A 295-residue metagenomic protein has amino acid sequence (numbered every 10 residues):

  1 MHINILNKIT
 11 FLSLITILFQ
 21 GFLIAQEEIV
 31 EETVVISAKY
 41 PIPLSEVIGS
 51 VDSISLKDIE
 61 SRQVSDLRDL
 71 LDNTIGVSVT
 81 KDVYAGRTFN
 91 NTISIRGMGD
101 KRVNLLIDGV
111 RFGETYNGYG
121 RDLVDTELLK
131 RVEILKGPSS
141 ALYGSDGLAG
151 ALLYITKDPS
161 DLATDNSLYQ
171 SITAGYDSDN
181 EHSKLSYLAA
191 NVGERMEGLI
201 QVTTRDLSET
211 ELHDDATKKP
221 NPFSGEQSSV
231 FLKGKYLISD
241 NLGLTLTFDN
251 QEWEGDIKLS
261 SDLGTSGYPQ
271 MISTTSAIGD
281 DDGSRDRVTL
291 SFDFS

Functional and structural regions predicted by a protein language model:
E32-S61, T92: N-terminal periplasmic "start-of-domain" segments of outer-membrane beta-barrel proteins
R68, D72-R111, K130: Extracytoplasmic beta-strand/coil segments of soluble accessory domains associated with Gram-negative outer-membrane
N91, L148-G150, L168-Q170, S183-Y187 (+3 more regions): Hydrophobic, lipid-facing positions within transmembrane beta-strands of outer-membrane proteins
S94, V110-P138: Short acidic/polar hinge/loop motifs at secondary-structure boundaries that mediate gating or recognition
Y116-N117, S171-A174, D215-P220, P269-D280 (+2 more regions): Extracellular loop and loop/strand-boundary signature of outer-membrane beta-barrel proteins
T126-S171: A beta-strand signature from Gram-negative outer-membrane beta-barrel systems, especially the internal plug domain
K157-N191: Short strand-turn segments of transmembrane beta-barrel domains in outer membranes, especially the first one or two
E181, L188-A277: Periplasmic-side early beta-strands and strand-to-turn transitions of outer-membrane beta-barrels
